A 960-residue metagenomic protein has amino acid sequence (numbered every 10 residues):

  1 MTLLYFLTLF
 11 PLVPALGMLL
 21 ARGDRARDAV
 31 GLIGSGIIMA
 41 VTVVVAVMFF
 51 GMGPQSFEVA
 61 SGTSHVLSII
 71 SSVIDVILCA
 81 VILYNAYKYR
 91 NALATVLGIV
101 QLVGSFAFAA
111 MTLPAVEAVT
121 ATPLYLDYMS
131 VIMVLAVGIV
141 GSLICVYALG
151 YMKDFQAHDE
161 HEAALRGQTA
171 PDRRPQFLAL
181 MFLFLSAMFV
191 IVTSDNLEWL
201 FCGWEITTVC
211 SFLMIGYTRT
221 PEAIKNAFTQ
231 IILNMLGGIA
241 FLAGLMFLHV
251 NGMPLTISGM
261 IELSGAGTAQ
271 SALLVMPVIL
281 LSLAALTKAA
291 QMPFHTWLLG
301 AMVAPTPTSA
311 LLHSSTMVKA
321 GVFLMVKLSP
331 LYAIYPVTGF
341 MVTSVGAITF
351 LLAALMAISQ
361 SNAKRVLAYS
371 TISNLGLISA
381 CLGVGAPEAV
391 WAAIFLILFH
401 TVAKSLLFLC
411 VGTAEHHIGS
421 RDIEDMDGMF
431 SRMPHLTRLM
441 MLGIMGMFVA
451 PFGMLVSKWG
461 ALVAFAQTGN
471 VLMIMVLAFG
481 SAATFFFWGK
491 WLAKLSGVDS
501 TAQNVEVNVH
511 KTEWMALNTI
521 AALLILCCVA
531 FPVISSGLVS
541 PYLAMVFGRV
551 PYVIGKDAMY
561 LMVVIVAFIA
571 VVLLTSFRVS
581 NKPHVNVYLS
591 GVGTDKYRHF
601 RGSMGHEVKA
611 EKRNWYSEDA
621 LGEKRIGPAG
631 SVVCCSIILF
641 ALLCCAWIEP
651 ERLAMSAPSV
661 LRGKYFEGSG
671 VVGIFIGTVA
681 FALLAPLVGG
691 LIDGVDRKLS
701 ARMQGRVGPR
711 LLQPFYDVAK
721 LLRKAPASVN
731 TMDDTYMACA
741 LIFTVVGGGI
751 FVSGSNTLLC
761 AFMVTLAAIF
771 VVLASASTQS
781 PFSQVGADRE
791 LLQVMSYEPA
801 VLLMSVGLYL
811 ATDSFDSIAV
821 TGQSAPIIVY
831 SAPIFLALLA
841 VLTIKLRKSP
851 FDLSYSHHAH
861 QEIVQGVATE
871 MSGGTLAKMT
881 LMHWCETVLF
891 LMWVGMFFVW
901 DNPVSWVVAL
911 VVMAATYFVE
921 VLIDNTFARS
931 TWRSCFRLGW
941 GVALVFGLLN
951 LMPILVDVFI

Functional and structural regions predicted by a protein language model:
M1-F10, T63-V76, Y128-V137, E198-C210 (+5 more regions): Structural signature of hydrophobic alpha-helical transmembrane segments
T2-Y5, L16-A179, P254, S258-T268 (+8 more regions): Transmembrane helix-loop-helix hairpins at membrane boundaries of multipass inner-membrane proteins
L3-L20, L32-M48, I69-Y87, V100-A115 (+14 more regions): Central hydrophobic cores of alpha-helical transmembrane segments in multi-pass inner-membrane proteins across all
M52-V66, A118, T256-A266, G460-A464 (+4 more regions): Membrane-interfacial helical/loop segments at transmembrane boundaries in membrane proteins
L143-L200, C210-V509, V746, I750-F751 (+6 more regions): Hydrophobic transmembrane alpha-helices and their helix-loop junctions in integral membrane proteins
E162, V505-N508, T512-C527, L538-Y665 (+4 more regions): Membrane-interface and transmembrane segments of multi-pass membrane proteins
K225, I232-L233, W615-C635, E920-L948: Interfacial loop-to-transmembrane junctions
G663-I960: Selective transmembrane helix interface/packing segments
